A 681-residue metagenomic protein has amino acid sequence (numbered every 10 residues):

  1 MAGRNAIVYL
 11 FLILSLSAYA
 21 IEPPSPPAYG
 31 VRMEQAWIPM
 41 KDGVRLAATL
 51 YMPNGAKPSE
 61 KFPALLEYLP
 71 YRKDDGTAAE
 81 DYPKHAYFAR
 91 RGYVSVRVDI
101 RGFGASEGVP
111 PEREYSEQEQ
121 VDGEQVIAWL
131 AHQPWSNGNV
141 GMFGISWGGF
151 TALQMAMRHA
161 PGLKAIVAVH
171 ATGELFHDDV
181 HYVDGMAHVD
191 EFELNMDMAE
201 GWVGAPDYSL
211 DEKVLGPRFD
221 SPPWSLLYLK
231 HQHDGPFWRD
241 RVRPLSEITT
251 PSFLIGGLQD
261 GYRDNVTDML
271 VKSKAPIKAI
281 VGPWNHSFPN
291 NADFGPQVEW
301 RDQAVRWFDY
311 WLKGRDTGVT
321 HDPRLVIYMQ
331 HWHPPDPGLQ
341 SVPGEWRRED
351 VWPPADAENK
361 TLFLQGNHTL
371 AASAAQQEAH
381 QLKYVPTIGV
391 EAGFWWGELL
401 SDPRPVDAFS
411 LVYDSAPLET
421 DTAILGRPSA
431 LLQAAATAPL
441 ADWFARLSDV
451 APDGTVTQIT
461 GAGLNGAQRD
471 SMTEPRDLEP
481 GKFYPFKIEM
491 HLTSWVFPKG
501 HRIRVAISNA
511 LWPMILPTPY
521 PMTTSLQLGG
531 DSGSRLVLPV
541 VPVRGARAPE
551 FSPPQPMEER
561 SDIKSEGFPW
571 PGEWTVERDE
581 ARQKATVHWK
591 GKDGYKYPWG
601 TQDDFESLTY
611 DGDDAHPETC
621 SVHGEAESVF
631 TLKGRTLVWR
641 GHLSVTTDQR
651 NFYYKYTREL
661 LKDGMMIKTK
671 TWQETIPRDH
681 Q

Functional and structural regions predicted by a protein language model:
E22-E60, D414, L418-T420, E474: N-terminal cap/lid segment of alpha/beta-hydrolase-fold proteins
G55-A131, H181, P439, A445-D453 (+1 more regions): Cap/lid segment of the alpha/beta-hydrolase catalytic domain
Y82, R90, Q154-E247, V319: Accessory cap/linker subdomain of secreted extracellular hydrolases
P134-S146: Alpha/beta-hydrolase fold nucleophile elbow
M142-G144, V169, I255: Short beta-strand immediately N-terminal to the catalytic nucleophile in serine-hydrolase-like folds
I145-Q154: Glycine-rich nucleophile elbow surrounding the catalytic serine of serine-hydrolase chemistry
P223-V281: Serine-hydrolase catalytic core
I280, F294-L661, M665-Q681: C-terminal, loop-rich substrate-recognition/catalytic regions characterized by aromatic stacking residues
